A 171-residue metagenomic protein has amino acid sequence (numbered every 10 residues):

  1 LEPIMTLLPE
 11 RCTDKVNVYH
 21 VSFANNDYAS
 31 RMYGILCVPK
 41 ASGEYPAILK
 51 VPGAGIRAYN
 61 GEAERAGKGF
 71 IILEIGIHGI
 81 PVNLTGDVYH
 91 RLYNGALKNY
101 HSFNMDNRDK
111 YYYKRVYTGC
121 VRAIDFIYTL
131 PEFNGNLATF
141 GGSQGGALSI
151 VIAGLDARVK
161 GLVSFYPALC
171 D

Functional and structural regions predicted by a protein language model:
E2-G43: N-terminal cap/lid segment of alpha/beta-hydrolase-fold proteins
N25, K50-A54, I77: Glycine-rich His-Gly loop
Y28, G53-R57, S143: Short beta->alpha connector loops
G34-V38, E44-G55, I72: Short beta-strand element of the alpha/beta-hydrolase
P46, N60-G67, G142, V159 (+1 more regions): Non-catalytic cap/lid and distal C-terminal segments of serine-dependent acyl enzymes
Y59-G61, L84, S149: Short glycine-/acidic-enriched loop or helix-start segments at secondary-structure transitions that form or flank
A63-T118, D171: Cap/lid segment of the alpha/beta-hydrolase catalytic domain
R122-D171: Primarily recognizes the serine-hydrolase "nucleophile elbow" in alpha/beta-hydrolase and SGNH/GDSL folds
